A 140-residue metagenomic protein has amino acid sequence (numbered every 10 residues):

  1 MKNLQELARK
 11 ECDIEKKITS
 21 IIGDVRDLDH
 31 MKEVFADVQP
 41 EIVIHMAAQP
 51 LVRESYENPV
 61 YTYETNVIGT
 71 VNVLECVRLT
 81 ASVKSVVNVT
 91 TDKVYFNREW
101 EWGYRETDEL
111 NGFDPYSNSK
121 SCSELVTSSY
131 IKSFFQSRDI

Functional and structural regions predicted by a protein language model:
M1-I140: N-terminal Rossmann-like NAD(P)+-binding domain of SDR-like oxidoreductases, especially those catalyzing
